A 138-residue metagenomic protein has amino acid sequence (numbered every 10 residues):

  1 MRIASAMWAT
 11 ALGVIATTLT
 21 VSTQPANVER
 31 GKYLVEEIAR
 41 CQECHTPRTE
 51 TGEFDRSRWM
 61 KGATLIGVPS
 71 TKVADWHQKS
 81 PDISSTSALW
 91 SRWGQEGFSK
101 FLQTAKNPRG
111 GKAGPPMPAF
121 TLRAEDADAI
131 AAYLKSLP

Functional and structural regions predicted by a protein language model:
M1-S5: Positively charged n-region of N-terminal signal peptides that target proteins for export
W8-T18: Bacterial N-terminal signal peptides
L19-E37, T51-F54: Electrostatic cytochrome c docking/interface patches
G31, I38-R48, I130, L134: The canonical Cys-X-X-Cys-His
A39, W59-G97, P118-D128: Electron-transfer interface patches adjacent to heme c in soluble/periplasmic c-type cytochromes and di-/multiheme
T46-G62: Acidic (E/D-rich), amphipathic helical modules within compact regulatory domains
K100-P108: Glycine-rich, acidic and aromatic/proline-enriched surface loops and short helix-turn segments that act as binding
K112-P118: Surface-exposed aromatic
